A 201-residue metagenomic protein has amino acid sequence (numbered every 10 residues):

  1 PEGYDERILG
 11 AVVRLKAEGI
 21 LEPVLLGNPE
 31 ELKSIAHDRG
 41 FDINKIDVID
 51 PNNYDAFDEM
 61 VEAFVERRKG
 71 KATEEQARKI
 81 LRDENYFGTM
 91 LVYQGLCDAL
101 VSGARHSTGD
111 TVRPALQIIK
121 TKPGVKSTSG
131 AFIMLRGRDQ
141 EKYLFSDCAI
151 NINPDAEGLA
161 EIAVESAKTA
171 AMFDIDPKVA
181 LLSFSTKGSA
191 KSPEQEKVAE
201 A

Functional and structural regions predicted by a protein language model:
P1-E200: Anion-binding alpha/beta catalytic cores of soluble intermediary-metabolism enzymes, centered on
